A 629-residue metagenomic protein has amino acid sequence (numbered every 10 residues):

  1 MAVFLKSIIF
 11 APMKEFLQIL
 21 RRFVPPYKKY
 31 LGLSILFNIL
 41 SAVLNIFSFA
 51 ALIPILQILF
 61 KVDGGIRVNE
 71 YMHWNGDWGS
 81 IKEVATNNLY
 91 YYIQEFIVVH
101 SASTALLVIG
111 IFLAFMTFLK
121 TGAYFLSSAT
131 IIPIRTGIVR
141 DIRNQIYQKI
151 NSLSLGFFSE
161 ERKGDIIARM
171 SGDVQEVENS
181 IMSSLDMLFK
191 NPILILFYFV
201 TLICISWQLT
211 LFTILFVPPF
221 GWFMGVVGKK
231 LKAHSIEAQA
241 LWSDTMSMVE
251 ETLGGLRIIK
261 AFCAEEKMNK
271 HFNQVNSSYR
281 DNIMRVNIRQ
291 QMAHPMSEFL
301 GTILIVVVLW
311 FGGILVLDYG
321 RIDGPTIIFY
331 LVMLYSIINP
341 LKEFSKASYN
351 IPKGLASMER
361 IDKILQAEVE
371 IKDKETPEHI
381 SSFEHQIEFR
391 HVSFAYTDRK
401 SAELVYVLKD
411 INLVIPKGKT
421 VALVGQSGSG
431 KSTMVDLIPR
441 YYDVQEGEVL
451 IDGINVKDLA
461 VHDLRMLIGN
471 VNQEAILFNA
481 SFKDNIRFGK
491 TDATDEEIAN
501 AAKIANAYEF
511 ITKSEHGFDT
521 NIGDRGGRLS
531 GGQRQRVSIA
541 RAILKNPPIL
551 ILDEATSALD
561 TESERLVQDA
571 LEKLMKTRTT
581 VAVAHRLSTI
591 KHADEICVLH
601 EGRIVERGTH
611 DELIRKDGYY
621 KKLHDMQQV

Functional and structural regions predicted by a protein language model:
M1-A50, L59-L113, L119, L126-I131 (+11 more regions): Membrane-integrated ABC transporters
F4-I9, K374, I380-V629: ABC-type nucleotide-binding domain
F10-R21, Q57, G64-I93, A129-Q175 (+5 more regions): Extended non-transmembrane interhelical loops and adjacent amphipathic helices of multipass membrane proteins
P25-K29, L155-G156, G172-I181, L185 (+10 more regions): An intracellular "coupling" helix at the cytosolic face of ABC transporter transmembrane type-1 domains
L36, A123, S127, S171-F216 (+2 more regions): Hydrophobic alpha-helical transmembrane segments of ABC transporter permease domains
N45-I53, L107, F112-K163, I167 (+12 more regions): Juxtamembrane helix-loop junctions of ABC transporter transmembrane domains
L56, F115, I146, I150 (+17 more regions): Hydrophobic/aromatic residues within transmembrane alpha-helices of membrane transport systems, especially the TMDs
T201-L215, M224, R289-E359, I364-L365: Helix-loop-helix
